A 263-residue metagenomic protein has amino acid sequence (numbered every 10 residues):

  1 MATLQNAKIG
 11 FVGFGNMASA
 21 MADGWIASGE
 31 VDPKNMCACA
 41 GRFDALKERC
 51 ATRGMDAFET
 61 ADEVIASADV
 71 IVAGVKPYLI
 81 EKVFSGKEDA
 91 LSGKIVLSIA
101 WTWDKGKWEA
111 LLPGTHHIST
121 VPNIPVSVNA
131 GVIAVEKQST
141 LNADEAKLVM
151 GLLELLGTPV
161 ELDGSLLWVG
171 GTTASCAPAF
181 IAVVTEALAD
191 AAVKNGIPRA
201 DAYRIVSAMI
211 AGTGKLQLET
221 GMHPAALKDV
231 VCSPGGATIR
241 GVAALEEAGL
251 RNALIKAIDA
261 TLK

Functional and structural regions predicted by a protein language model:
M1-E59, V193-N195: NAD(P)+-binding Rossmann beta1-loop-alpha1 motif at the extreme N-terminus of oxidoreductases
A2-Q5, S207-K263: NAD(P)-dependent Rossmann-like dehydrogenase/reductase catalytic/cofactor-binding core
M36, V64, I80, P198-I205 (+2 more regions): Small-residue helix-packing motif on alpha-helices
C37, K107-H116, V132-V169, F180-E219 (+1 more regions): Internal alpha-helical scaffold of NAD(P)-dependent oxidoreductase catalytic cores
F43, T52-R53, T60-V135: Rossmann-like NAD(P)(H) cofactor-binding subdomain of soluble oxidoreductases
D56-A61, V160-L162: Short acidic-hydrophobic, aromatic-tinged amphipathic segments that line or gate anion-handling sites
L167-T172, P224-K228: Short pre-catalytic strand/loop immediately N-terminal to key active-site residues, enriched for Gly-Thr
